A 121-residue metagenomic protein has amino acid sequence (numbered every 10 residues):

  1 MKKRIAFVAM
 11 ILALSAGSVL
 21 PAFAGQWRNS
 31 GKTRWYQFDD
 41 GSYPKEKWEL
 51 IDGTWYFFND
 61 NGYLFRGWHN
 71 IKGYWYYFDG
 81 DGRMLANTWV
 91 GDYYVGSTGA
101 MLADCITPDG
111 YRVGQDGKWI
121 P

Functional and structural regions predicted by a protein language model:
K2-P121: Extracellular adhesion/carbohydrate-binding repeat motifs centered on closely spaced tryptophans
